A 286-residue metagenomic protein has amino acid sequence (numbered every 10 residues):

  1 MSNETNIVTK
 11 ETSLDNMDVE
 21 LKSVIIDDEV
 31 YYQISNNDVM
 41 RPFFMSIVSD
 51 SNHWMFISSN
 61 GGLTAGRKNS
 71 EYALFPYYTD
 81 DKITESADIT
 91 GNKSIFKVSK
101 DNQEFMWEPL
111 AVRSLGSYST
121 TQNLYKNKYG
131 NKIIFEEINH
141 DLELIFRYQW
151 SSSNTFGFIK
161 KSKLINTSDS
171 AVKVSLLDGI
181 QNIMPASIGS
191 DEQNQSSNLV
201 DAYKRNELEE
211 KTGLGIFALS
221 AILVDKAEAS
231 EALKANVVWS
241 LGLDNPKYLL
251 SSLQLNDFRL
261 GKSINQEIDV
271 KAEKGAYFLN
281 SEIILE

Functional and structural regions predicted by a protein language model:
M1-E286: Anionic coordination/interaction segments
